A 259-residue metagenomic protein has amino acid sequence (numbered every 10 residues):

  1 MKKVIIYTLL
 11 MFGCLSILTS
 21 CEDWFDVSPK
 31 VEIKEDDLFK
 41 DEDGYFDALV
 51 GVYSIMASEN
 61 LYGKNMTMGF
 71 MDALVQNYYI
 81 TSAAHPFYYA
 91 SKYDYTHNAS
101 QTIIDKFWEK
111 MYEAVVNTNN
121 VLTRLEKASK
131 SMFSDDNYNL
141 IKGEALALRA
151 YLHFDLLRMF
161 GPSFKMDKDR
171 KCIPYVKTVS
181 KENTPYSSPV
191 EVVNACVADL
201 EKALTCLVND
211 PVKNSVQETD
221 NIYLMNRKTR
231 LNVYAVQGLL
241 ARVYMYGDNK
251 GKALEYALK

Functional and structural regions predicted by a protein language model:
M1-K30: Bacterial Sec-dependent N-terminal signal peptides
C21-G69: Membrane-proximal, proline-rich intrinsically disordered regions
H85-F160, E182, S187-V190, T205-L207: Conserved, well-structured interaction surfaces
